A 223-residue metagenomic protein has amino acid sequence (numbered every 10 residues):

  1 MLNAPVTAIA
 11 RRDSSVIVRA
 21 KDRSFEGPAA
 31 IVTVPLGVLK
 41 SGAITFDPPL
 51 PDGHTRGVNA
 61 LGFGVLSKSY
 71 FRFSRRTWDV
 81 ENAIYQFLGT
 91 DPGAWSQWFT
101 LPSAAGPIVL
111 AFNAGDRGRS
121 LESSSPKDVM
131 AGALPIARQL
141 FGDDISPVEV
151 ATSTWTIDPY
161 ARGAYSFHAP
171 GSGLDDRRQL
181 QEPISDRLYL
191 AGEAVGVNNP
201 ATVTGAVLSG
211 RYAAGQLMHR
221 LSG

Functional and structural regions predicted by a protein language model:
L2-V16: A conserved short coil-to-beta-strand element within the FAD-binding core of flavoproteins
N3, D47-D52, L174, S185: Short, structured coil/loop segments at alpha-helix boundaries
N3-P5, K21-D22, A114: Short, well-ordered beta-to-alpha junction loops that form the rim of enzyme active sites and present histidine/acidic
P5-V6, G37, V195: Catalytic metal-binding/acid-base residues of hydrolase active sites
A10-R11, A20-E81, D143: Central helical "cap/lid" subdomain
S15-I17, F25-E26, V65, V80-G223: Conserved flavin/dinucleotide-binding core of flavoenzymes
